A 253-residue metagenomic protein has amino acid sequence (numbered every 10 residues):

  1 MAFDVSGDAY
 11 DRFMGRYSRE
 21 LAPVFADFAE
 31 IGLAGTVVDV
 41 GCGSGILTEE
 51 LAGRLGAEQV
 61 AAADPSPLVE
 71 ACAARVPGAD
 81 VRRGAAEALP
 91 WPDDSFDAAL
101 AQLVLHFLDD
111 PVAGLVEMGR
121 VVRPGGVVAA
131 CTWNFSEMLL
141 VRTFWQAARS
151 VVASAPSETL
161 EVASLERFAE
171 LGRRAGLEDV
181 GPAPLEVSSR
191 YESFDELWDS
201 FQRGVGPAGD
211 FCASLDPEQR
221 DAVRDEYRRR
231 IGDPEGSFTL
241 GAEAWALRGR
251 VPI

Functional and structural regions predicted by a protein language model:
F3, Y17, S44-I46, E161-I253: Conserved Class I S-adenosyl-L-methionine
D4-R16: Class I SAM-dependent methyltransferase Rossmann-like catalytic core, especially the SAM/SAH-binding loop
R16-L33, E50: Conserved alpha-helix/loop element of class I SAM-dependent methyltransferases that forms part of the SAM/SAH-binding
T36-L89, A98, A113: Class I SAM-dependent methyltransferase SAM/SAH-binding core
D97-P111, N134: A short SAM/SAH-binding and catalytic strip from SAM-dependent methyltransferases
V112-V127: A short glycine-rich, Lys/Arg-flanked "PGG" loop and its adjoining helix->strand segment in the class I
V127-S154: Conserved class I S-adenosyl-L-methionine
